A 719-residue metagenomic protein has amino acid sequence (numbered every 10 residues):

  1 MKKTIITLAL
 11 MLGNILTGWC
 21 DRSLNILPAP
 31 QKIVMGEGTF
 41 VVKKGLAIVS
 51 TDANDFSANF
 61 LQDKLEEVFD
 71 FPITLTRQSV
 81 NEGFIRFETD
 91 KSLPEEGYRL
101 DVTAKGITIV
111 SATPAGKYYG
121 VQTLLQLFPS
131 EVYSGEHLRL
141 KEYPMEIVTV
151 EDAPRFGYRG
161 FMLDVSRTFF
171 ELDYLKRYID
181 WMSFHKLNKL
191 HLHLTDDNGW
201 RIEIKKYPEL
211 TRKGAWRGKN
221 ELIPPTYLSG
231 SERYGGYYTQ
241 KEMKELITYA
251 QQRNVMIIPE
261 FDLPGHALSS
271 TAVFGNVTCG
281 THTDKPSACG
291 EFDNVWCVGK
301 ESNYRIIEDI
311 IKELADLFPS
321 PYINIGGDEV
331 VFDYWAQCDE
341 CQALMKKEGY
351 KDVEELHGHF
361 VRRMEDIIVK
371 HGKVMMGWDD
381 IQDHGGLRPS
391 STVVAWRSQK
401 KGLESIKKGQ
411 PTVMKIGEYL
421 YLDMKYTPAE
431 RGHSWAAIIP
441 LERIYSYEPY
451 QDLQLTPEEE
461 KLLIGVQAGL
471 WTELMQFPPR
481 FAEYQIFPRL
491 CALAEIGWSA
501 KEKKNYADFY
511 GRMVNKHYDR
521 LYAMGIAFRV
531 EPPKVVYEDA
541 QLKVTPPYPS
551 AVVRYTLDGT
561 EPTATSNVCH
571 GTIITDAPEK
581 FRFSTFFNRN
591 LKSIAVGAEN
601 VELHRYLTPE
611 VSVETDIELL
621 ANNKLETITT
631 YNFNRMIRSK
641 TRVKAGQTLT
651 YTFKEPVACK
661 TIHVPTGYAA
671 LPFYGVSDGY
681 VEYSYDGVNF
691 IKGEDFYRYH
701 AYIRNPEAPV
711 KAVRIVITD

Functional and structural regions predicted by a protein language model:
M1-S23: Bacterial Sec-dependent N-terminal signal peptides
D21-F156, F481, G497-A507, M513-A523: Contiguous, structured surface segment used for ligand recognition
L93-R305, D309-Y322, R363, I367 (+1 more regions): Feature activates predominantly on carbohydrate-active enzymes
S270, G275, K285-S390, W396-E404: Active-site neighborhood of glycoside hydrolase catalytic domains
M375-S391, R397-Q541: Flexible, acidic glycine-rich loops studded with aromatic residues
R512-I637: Low-complexity, disordered linker/stalk regions enriched in Pro/Thr/Ser/Gly
G597-K660, P665-G679, Y685, F696: Disordered, acidic Ser/Thr/Pro-rich linker "stalks" and the adjacent N-terminal cap of the next globular domain
A645, A670-D719: Trp- and acidic/polar-enriched beta-sheet ligand-binding modules for extracellular glycan and matrix recognition
